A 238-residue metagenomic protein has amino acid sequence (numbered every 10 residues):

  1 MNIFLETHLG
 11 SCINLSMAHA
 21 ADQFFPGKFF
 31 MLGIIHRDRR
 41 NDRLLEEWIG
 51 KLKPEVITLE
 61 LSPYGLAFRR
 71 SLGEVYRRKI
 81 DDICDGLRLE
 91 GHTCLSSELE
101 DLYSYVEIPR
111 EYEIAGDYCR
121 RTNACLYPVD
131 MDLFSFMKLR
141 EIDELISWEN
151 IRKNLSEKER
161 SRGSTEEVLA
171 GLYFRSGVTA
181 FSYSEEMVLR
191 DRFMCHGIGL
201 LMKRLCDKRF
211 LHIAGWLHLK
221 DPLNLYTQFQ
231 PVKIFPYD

Functional and structural regions predicted by a protein language model:
I3-Y127: Internal alpha/beta domain cores that form substrate/cofactor-binding pockets in large enzymes and binding proteins
K28, D207-R209, V232: Residues that mark the start of a beta-strand
M31-L32, L211-A214: Short hydrophobic beta-strand that contains or immediately precedes a catalytic carboxylate
L32, V129-M131, I234-D238: Conserved beta-strand termini and adjacent loop/short-helix elements that scaffold enzyme active sites in alpha/beta
I35, W216-L217: Active-site metal-binding loops of divalent metal-dependent hydrolases
K53, N154, K203, P236-D238: Surface-exposed, charge/polar-rich loops and edge strands
R69-D207, W216, N224-Y226: Hydrophobic, often amphipathic alpha-helical segments used for membrane interaction and targeting
H218-D238: C-terminal domain-boundary segment and adjacent tail
